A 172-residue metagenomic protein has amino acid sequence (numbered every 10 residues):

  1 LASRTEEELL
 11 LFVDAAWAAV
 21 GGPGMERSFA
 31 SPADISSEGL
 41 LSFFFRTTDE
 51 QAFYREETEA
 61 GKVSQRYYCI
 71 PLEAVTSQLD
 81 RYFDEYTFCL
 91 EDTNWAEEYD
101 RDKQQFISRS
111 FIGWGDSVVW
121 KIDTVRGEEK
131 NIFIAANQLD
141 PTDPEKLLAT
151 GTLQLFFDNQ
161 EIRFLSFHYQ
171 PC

Functional and structural regions predicted by a protein language model:
L1-C172: Mature, Sec-exported extracytoplasmic domains of Gram-positive
